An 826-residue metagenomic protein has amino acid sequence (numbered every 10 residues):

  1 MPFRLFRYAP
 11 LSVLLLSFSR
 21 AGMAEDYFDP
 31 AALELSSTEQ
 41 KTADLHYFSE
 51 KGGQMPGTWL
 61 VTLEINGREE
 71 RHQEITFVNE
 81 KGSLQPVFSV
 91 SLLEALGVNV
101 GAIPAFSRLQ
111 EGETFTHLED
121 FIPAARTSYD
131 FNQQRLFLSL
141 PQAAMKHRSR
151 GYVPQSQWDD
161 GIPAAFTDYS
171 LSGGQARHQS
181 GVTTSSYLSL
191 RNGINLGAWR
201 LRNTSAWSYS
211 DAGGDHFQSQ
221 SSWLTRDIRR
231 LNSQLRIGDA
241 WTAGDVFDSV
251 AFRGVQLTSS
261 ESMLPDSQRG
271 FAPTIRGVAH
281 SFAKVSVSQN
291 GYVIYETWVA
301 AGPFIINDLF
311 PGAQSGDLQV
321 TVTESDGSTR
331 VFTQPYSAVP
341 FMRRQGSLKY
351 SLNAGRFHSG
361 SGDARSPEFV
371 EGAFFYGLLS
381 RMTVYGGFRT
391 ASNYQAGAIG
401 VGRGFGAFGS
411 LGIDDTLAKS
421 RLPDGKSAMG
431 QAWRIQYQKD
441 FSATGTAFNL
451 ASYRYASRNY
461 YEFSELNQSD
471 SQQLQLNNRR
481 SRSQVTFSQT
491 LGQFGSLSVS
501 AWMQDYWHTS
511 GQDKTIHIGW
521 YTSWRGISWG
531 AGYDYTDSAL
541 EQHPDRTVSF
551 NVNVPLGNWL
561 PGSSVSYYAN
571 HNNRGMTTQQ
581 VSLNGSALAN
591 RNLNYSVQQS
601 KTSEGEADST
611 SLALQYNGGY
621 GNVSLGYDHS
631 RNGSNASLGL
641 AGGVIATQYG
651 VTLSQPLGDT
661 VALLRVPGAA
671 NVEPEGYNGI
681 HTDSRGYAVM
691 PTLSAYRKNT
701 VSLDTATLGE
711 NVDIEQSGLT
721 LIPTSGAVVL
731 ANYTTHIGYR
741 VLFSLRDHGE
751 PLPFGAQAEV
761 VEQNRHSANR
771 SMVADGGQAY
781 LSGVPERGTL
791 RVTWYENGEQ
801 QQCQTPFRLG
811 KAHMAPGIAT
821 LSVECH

Functional and structural regions predicted by a protein language model:
P2-F6, L11, M23-R269, N573-I645 (+1 more regions): Post-signal-peptide, soluble extracytosolic/periplasmic N-terminal scaffold domains of envelope/secretory systems
Q54-F77, G668-Y677, G749-N764: Short, ordered, surface-exposed loop/turn motifs in non-cytosolic proteins
L63, G277, A662-V666, Y739-D747: A short, amphipathic beta-strand motif
E74-I75, N678-Y687, N764-Q778: Short, acidic Ser/Thr/Gly-rich low-complexity loop/linker segments typical of extracellular and cell-surface proteins
E80-F88, L309-S315, Y687-D713, D775-N797: Short Pro-Gly-centered beta-turn/loop motif in secreted/extracellular proteins
R135-S139, P340-R343, S717-G738, P806-H826: Extracellular beta-sheet/turn segments enriched in Thr/Pro/Gly and aliphatic residues
A144, G173-R177, A198, W207-D211 (+18 more regions): Transmembrane beta-strands of outer-membrane beta-barrel pores
Q157-D160, T184-G197, Q218-R230, S366-F388 (+10 more regions): Feature captures outer-membrane beta-barrel proteins of Gram-negative bacteria and organelles
